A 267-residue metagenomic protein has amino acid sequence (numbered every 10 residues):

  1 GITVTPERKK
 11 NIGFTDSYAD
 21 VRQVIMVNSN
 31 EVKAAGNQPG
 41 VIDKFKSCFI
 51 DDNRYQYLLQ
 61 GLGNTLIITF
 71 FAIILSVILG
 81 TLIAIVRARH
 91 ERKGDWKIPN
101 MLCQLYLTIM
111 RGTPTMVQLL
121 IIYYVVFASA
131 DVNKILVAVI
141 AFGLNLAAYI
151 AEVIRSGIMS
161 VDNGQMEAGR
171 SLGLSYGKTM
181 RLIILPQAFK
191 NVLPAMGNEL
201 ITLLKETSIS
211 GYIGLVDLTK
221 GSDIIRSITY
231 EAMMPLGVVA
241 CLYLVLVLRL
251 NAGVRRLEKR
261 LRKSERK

Functional and structural regions predicted by a protein language model:
G1-G36: Acidic, polar ligand-binding/catalytic clefts
A34-K267: Transmembrane alpha-helices and adjacent helix-loop boundaries
